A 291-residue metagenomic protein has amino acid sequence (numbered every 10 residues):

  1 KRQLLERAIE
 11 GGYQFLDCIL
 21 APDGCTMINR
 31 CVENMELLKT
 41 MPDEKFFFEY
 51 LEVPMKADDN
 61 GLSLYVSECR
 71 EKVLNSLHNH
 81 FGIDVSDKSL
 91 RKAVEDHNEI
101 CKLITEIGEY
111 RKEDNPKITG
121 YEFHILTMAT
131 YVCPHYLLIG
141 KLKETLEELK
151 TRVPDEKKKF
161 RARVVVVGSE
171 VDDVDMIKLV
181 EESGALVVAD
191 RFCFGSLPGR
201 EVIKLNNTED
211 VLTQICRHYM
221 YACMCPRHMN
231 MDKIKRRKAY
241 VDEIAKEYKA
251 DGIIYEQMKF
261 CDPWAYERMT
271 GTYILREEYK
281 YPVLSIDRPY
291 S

Functional and structural regions predicted by a protein language model:
K1-D87, C193-F194, G199-S291: Trp/Phe/Arg-rich N-terminal binding region typifying the photolyase-homology
V66, E71-E201, N230, I234: A charged, amphipathic alpha-helical module
